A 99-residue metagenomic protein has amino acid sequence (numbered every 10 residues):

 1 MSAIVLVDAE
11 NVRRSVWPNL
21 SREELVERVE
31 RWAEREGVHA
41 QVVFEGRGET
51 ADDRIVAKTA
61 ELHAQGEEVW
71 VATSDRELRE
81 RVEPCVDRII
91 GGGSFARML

Functional and structural regions predicted by a protein language model:
S2-L99: Nuclease catalytic cores that cleave nucleic-acid phosphodiester bonds, predominantly acidic two-metal-ion
